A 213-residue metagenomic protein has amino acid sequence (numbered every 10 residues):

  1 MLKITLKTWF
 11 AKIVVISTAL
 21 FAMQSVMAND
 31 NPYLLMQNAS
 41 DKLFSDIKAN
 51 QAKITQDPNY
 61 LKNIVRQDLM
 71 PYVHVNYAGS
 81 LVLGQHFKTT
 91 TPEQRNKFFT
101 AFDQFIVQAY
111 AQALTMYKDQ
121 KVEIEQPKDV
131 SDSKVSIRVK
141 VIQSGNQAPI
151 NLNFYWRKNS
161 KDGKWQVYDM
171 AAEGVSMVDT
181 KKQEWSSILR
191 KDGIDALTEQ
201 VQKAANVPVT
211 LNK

Functional and structural regions predicted by a protein language model:
L2-V14: Bacterial N-terminal signal peptides that target proteins for export
A22-Q24: N-terminal signal peptide c-region/cleavage motif recognized by signal peptidases
D30-Y110: Early exported N-terminus immediately downstream of N-terminal targeting peptides
L34, A49-Q56, Y60, T89-E93 (+7 more regions): Surface-exposed, polar/charged faces of alpha-helical domains in mature secreted/periplasmic/lumenal proteins
Q108-I150, V207-K213: Surface-exposed, charged secondary-structure patches
P149-N151, Y155-D179: Short beta-strand edge/turn micro-motifs at domain boundaries
D169-K213: Low-complexity, intrinsically disordered terminal/linker segments enriched in charged and Gly/Pro repeats
